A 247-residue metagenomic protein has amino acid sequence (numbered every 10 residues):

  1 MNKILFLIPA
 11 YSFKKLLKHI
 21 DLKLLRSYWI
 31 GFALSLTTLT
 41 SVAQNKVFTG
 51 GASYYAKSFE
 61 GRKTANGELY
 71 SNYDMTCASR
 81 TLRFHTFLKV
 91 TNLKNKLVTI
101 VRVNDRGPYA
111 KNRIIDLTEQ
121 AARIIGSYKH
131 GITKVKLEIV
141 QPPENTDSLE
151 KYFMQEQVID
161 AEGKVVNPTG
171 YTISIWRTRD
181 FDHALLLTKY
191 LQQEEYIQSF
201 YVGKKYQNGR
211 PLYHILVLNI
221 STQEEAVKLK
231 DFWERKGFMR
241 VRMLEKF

Functional and structural regions predicted by a protein language model:
I4-W29: Bacterial N-terminal signal peptides that target proteins for export
V42-T172, R177-L186, Y190, D231 (+1 more regions): Secreted/periplasmic proteins
R179-F247: Extracytoplasmic
